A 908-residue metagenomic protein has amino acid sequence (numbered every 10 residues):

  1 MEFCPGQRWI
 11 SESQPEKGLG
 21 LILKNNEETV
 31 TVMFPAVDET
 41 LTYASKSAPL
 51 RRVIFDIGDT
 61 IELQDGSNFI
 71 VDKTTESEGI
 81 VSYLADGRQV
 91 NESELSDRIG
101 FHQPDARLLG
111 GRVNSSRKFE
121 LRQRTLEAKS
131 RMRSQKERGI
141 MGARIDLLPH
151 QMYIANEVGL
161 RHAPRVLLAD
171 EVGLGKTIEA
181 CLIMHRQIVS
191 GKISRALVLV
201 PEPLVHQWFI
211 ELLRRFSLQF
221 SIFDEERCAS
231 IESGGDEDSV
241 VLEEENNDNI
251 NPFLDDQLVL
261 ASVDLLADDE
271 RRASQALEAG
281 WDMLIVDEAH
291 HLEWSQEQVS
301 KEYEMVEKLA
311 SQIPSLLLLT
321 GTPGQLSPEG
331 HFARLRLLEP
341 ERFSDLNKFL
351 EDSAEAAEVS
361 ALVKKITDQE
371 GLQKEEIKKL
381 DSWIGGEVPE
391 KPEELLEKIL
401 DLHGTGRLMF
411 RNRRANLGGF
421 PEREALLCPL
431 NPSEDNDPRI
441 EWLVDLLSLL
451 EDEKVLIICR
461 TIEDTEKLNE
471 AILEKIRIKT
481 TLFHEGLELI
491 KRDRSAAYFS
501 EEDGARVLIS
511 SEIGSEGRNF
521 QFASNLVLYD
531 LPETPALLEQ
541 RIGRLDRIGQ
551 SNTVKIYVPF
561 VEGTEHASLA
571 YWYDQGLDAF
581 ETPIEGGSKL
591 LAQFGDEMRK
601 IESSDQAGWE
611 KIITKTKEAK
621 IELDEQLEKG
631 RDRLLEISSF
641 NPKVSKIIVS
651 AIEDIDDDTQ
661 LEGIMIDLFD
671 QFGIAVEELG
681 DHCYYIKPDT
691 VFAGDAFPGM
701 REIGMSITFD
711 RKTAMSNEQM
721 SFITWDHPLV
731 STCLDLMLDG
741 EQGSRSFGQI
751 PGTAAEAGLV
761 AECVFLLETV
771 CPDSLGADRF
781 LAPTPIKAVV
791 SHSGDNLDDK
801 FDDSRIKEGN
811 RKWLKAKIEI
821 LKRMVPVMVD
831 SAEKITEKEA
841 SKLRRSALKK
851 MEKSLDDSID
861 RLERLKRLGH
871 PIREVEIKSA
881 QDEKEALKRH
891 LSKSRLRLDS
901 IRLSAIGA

Functional and structural regions predicted by a protein language model:
N25, R51, E237, K374-K391 (+9 more regions): Charged, non-catalytic accessory extensions
N68, K73-V166, D256-L258, V263 (+1 more regions): Charged, low-complexity
V166, E179-F209, Q312-I313: Conserved SF1/SF2 helicase motif Ia
K192-F216, Q325-G330, R460-T465: Conserved Walker A/P-loop ATP-binding site and its immediately adjacent core in helicase/helicase-like ATPase domains
V205-S230, G234, L338-R342, E474: Conserved helix-turn-beta segment of the N-terminal RecA-like "Helicase ATP-binding" lobe in SF1/SF2 helicases
D248, D255, V259-W281, E297-P314 (+5 more regions): Inter-lobe coupling linker of SF2 helicases/translocases
K479-S511: Conserved helicase ATPase core of P-loop NTP-dependent helicases/translocases
L545-D574: Conserved segment of the helicase C-terminal RecA-like domain
